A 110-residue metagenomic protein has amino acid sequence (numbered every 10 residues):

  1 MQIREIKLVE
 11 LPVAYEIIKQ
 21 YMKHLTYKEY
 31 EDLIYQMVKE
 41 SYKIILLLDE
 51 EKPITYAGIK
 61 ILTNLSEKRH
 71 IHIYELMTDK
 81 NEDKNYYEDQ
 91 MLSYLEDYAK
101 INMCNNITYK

Functional and structural regions predicted by a protein language model:
M1, E51-Y56, I71: Glycine-rich phosphate/pyrophosphate-binding loop shared by adenosine-nucleotide-utilizing enzymes
M1-K28: Short amphipathic alpha-helix that is part of the acyltransferase structural core
Y35-L46: A short helix-loop-beta-strand connector motif used in the catalytic cores of GNAT acetyltransferases and, in some
L46, K52-I61: Conserved beta-strand in the GNAT
T63-H70: A short, polar/charged loop-to-alpha-helix boundary motif
Y74-K84: A short, internal acetyl-CoA/4′-phosphopantetheine-binding micro-motif in the GNAT/acyltransferase core
K84-D97: Conserved acetyl-CoA-binding loop-helix of GNAT-fold acetyltransferases
A99-K110: Conserved GNAT acetyl-CoA-binding A-motif
